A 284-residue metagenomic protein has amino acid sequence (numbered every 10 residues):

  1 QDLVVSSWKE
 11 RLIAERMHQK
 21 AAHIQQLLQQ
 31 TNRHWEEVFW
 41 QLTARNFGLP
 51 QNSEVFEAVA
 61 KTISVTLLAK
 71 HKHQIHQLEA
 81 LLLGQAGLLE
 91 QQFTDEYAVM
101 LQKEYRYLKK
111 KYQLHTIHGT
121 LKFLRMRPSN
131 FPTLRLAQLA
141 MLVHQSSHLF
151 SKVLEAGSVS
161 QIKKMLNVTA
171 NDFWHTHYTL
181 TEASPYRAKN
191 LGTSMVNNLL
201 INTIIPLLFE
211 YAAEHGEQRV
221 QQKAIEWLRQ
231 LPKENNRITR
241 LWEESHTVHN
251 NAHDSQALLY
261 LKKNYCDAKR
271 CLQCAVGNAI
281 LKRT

Functional and structural regions predicted by a protein language model:
Q1-S7: Long, contiguous, compositionally biased segments that the model treats as domain-scale units
L12-S255: Hydrophobic, aromatic-lined core segments that form the binding pocket/scaffold for planar heteroaromatic ligands
E244-T284: Acidic, carboxylate-rich catalytic segments that either coordinate divalent cations
